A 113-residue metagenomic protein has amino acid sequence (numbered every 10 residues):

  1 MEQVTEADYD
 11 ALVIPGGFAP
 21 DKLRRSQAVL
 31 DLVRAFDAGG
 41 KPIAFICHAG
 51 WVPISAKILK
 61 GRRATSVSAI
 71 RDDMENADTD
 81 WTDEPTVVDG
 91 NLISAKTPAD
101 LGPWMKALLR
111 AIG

Functional and structural regions predicted by a protein language model:
M1-G113: Active-site-adjacent pocket-lining segments in enzyme domains
